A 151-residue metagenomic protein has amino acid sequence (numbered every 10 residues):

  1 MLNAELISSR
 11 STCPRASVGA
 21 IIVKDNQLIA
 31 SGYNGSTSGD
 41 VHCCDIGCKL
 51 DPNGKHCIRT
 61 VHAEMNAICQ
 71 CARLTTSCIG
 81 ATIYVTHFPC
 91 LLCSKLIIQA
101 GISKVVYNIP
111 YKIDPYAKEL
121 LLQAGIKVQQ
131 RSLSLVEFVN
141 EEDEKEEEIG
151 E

Functional and structural regions predicted by a protein language model:
M1-E151: Zinc-dependent deaminase catalytic domain
